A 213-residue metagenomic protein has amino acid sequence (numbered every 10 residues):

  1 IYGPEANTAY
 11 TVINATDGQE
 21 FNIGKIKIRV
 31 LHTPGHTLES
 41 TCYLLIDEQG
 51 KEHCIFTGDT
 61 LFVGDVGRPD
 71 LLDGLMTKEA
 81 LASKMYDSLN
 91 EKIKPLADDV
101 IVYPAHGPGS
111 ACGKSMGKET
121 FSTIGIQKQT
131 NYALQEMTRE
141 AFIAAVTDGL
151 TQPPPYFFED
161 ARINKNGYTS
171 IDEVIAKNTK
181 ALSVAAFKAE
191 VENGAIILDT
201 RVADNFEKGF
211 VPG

Functional and structural regions predicted by a protein language model:
I1, V12-N14, V102, I197 (+1 more regions): Conserved beta-strand scaffold positions in the cores of enzyme catalytic domains, especially in NTP/NDP-utilizing
I1-H32, I46, K51-H53: Active-site HxH/HxHxD metal-binding segment of metal-dependent hydrolases
T16, C42, D87-E91, L182-A185 (+1 more regions): A generic local structural motif
D17, T57-G58, V202: A secondary-structure boundary/capping signal
K27, T37-P153: Metallo-beta-lactamase
R29, I55, I196-L198: Conserved beta-strand elements of the Class I
A82, P95-A97, C112-G213: Cytosolic catalytic domains that perform sulfur/thiol-centered chemistry
